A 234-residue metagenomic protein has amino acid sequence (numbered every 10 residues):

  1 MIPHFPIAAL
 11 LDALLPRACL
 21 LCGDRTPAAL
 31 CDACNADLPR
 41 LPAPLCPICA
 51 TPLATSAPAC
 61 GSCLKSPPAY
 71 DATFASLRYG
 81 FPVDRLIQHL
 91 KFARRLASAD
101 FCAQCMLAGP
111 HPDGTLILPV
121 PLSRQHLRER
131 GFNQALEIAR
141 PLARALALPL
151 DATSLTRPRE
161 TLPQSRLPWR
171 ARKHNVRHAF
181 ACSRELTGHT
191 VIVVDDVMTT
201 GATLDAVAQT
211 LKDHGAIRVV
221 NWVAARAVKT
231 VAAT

Functional and structural regions predicted by a protein language model:
M1-D195, T199-T234: Glycine-rich phosphate/pyrophosphate-handling loop used in enzymes and phosphotransfer proteins
